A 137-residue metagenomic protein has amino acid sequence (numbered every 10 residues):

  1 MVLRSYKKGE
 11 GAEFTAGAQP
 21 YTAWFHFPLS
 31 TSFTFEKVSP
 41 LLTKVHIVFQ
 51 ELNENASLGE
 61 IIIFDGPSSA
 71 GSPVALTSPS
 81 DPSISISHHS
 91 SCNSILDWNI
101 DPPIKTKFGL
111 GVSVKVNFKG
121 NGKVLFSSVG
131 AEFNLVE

Functional and structural regions predicted by a protein language model:
M1-Y21, G130: Glycan-recognition and processing domains
T15-S39: Short beta-strands within extracellular/lumenal beta-sheet-rich domains
P28-F35, I95-P103: Signal that preferentially marks extracellular ectodomain short beta-strand elements of beta-sandwich modules
S30, G109-E137: Exposed low-complexity, polar/acidic, P/S/T/G-rich flexible segments that act as propeptides, protease-susceptible
F35-L41, P103-G109: Short glycine/proline/serine/threonine-rich loop/turn segments at secondary-structure transition edges
V38-L52: A short beta-strand element within beta-rich, extracytoplasmic domains of secreted/secretory-pathway proteins
N55-S68: Short, surface-exposed beta-strand/strand-loop-strand elements in extracellular ectodomains
G71-P102: Extracellular carbohydrate recognition and processing domains and analogous Trp-centered ligand-binding platforms
